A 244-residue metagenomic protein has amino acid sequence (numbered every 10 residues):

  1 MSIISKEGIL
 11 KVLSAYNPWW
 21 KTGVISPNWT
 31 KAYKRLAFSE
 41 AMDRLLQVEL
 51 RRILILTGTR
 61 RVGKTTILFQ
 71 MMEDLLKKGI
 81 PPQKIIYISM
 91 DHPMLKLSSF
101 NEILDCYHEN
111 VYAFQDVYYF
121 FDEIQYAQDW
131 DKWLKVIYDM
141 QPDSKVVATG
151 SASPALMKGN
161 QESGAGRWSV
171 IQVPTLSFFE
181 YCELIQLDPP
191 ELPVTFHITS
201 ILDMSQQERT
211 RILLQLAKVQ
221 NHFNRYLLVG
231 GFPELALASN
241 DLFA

Functional and structural regions predicted by a protein language model:
M1-L50: A short, basic N-terminal segment
S2-I3, L13-S14, G159-A244: Interdomain motor-coupling "hinge/lid" segment immediately C-terminal to the ATP-binding subdomain of NTP-driven enzymes
L56: Hydrophobic anchor at the beta1->P-loop junction of P-loop NTPases
K64: Conserved lysine of the Walker
I67: Hydrophobic positions on the alpha1 helix immediately C-terminal to the Walker A/P-loop
I86-Q115: Short glycine-rich substrate-engagement loop in P-loop NTPases that contacts/grips substrate
Y112-W130: Conserved P-loop NTPase "ATPase switch" module shared by AAA+ and STAND
K145-S151, Q172, Y181: Structural recognition of the conserved hydrophobic beta-strand(s) that form the central parallel beta-sheet of P-loop
